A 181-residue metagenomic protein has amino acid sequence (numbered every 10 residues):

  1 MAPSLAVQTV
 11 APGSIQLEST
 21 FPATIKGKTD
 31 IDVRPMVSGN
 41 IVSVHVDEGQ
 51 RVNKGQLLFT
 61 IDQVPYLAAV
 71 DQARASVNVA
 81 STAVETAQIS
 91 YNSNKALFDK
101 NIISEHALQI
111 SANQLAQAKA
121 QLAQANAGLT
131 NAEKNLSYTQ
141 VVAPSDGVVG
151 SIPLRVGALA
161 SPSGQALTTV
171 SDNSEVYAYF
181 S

Functional and structural regions predicted by a protein language model:
S4-V7: Proline-enriched interdomain boundary motifs that mark the N-terminal boundary and often initiate the first structured
V10, L17-T20, D32-P162, D172-Y179: Amphipathic alpha-helical coiled-coil/rod segments that serve as protein-protein coupling scaffolds
A23: Active-site-adjacent helical/loop segments in soluble small-molecule enzymes
K28-D30: Short coil/turn motifs at secondary-structure junctions
S163-L167: Short beta-alpha junctions and helix-cap segments that line functional grooves
